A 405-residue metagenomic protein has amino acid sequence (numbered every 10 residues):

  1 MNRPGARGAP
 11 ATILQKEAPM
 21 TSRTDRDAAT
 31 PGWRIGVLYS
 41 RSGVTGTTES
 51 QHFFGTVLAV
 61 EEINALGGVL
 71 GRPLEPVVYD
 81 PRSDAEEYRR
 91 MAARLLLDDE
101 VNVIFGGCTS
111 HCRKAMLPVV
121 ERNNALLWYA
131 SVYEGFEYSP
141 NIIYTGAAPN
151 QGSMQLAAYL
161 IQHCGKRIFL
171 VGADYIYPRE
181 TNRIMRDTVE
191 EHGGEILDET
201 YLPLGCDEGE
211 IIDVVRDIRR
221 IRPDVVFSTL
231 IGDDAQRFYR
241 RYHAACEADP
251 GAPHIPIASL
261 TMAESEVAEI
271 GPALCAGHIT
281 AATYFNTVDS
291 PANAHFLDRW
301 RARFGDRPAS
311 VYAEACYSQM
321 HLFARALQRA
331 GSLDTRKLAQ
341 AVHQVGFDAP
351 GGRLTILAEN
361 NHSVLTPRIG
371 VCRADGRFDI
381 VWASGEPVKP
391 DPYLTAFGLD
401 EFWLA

Functional and structural regions predicted by a protein language model:
M1-A405: Extracytosolic ligand-binding ectodomains
